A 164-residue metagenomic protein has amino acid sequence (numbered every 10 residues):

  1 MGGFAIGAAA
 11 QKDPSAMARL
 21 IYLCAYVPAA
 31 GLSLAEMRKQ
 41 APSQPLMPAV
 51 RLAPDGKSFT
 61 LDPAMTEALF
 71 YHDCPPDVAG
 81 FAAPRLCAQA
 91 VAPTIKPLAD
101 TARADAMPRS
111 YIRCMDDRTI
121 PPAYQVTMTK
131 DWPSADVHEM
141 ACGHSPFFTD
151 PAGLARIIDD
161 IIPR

Functional and structural regions predicted by a protein language model:
G2-I6: Gly/Ala-rich beta-loop-alpha elbow adjacent to hydrolase catalytic centers
G7, A68, V126-T127: Active-site phosphate/pyrophosphate- and oxyanion-stabilizing loops and adjacent acidic/basic residues in soluble
A9, M128, I158-I161: Hydrophobic residues on the short alpha-helix immediately C-terminal to a glycine-rich phosphate/catalytic loop
A10-M17, Y71-D77: Basic phosphate/pyrophosphate-binding loop/patch that engages nucleotide-derived ligands
Q11-P63, A90-T94: Flexible "cap/lid" loop of the alpha/beta hydrolase fold
D55-R103: Conserved alpha/beta-hydrolase catalytic His-Asp/Glu region
A88-F147, P151-A152: Conserved serine/cysteine hydrolase catalytic core
F148-P163: Post-His helix in hydrolase/transferase enzymes
